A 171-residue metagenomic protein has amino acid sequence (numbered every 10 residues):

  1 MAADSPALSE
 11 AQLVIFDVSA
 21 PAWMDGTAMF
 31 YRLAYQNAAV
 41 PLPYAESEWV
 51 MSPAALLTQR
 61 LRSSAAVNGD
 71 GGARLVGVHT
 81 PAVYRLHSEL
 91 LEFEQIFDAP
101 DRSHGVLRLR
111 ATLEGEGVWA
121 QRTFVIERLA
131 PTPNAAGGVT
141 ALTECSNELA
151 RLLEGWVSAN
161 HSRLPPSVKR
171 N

Functional and structural regions predicted by a protein language model:
M1-A3, V67-G117: Surface-exposed short loop/turn segments
M1-P53, H161-N171: A structural "domain/chain start" motif
Q12-D17, R32, R85-E89, V106-T112 (+1 more regions): Soluble periplasmic/extracytoplasmic beta-strand elements of cell-envelope proteins
A39-V50, G117-G155: Short secondary-structure boundary motifs at beta->alpha junctions and helix caps
A45-G69: Structured, soluble extracytoplasmic/luminal domains of envelope-associated proteins
R62, A66-D70, E154-S162: Sec-exported extracytoplasmic/periplasmic mature domains
